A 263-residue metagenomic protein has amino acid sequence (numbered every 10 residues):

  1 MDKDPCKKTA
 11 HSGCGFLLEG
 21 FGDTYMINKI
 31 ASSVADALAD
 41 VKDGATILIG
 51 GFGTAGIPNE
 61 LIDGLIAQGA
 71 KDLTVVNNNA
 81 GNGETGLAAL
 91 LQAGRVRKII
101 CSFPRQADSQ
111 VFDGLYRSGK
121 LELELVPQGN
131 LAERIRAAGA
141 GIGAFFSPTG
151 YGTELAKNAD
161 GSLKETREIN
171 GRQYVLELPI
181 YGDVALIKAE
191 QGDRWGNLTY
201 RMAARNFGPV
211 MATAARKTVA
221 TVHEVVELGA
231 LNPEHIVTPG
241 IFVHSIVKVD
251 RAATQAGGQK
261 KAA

Functional and structural regions predicted by a protein language model:
D2-K3, T24: Short, low-complexity, intrinsically disordered N-terminal modules that encode targeting/processing signals
D4-L17: Positively charged N-terminal leader segments that act as targeting/secretion signals
G22-A263: Conserved alpha/beta enzyme-core scaffold
